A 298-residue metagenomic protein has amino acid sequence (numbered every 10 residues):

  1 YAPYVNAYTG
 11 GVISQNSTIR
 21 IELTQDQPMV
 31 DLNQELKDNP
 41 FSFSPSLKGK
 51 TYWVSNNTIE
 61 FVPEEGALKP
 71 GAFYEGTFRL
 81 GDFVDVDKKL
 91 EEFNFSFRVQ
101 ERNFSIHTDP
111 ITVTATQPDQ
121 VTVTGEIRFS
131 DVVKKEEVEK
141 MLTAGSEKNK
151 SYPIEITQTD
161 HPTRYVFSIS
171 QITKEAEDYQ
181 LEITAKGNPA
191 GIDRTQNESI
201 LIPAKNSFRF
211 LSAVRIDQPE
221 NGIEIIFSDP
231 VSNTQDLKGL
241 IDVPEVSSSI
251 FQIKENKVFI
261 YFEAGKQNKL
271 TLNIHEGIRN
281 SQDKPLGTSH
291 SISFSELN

Functional and structural regions predicted by a protein language model:
Y1-N298: Acidic, low-complexity Ser/Thr/Gly/Pro-rich repeat segments typical of extracellular/periplasmic and surface-exposed
